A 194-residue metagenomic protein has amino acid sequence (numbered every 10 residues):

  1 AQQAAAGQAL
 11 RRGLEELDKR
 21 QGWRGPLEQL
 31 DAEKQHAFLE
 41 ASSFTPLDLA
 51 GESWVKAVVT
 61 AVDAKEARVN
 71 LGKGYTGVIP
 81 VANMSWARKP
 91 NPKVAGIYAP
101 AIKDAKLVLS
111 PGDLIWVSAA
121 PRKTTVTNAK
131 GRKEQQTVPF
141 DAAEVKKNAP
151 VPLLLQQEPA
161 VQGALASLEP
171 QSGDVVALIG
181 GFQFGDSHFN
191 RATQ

Functional and structural regions predicted by a protein language model:
A1-Q194: Extended, non-catalytic substrate-recognition/exosite surfaces adjacent to catalytic cores, especially in enzymes
